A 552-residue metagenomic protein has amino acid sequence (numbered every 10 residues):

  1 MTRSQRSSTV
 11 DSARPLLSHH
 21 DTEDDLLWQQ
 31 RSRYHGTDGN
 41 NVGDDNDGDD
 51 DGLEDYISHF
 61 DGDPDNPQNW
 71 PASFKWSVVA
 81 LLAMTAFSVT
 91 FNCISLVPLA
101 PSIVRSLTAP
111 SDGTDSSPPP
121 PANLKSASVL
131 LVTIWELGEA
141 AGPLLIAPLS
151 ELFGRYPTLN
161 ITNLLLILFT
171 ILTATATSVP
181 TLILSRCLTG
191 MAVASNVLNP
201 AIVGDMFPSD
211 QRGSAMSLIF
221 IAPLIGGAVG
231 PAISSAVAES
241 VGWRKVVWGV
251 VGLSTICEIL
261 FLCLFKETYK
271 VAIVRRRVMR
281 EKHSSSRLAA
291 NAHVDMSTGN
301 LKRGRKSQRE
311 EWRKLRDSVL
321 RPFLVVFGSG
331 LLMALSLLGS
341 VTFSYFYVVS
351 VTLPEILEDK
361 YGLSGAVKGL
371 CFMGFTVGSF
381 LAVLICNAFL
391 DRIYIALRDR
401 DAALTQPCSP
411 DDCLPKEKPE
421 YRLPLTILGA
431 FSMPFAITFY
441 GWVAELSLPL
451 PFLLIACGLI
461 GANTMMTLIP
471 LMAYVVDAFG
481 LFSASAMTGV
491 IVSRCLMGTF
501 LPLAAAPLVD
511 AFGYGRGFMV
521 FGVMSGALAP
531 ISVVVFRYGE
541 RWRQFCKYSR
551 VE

Functional and structural regions predicted by a protein language model:
M1-N92, L96, P101, R105 (+1 more regions): Cytosolic juxtamembrane N-terminal segment immediately preceding the first transmembrane helix of multi-pass
T2-R3, D65-S73, R212-S214, E239-G330 (+2 more regions): Central mid-sequence intracellular linker of multi-pass
T90, T133-E136, I171-A174, R186 (+4 more regions): C-terminal transmembrane bundle
N92, L107-T108, F153-G154, T175-P180 (+3 more regions): Helix-breaking motifs and short loop linkers at transmembrane-helix boundaries and internal kinks in secondary membrane
A100-A140: Extracellular/periplasmic helix-loop-helix junction of adjacent transmembrane segments in MFS-like secondary
A141-P180: Conserved MFS/SLC helix-loop-helix module at the cytosolic interface between two early adjacent transmembrane helices
S185-P223: Cytoplasmic helix-loop-helix junction between adjacent transmembrane helices in 12-TM secondary transporters
Q211-V241, K245-W248, L253-C257, F375-V383 (+1 more regions): Glycine-rich segments within core transmembrane alpha-helices of 12-TM secondary carriers
